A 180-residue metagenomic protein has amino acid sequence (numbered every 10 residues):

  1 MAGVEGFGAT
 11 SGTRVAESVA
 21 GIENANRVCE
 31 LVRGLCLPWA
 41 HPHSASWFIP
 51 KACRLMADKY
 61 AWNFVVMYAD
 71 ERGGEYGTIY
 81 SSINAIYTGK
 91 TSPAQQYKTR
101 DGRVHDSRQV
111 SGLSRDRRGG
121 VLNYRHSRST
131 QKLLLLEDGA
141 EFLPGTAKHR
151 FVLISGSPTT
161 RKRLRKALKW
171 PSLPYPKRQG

Functional and structural regions predicted by a protein language model:
A2-F7: Short glycine-/small-residue motifs
G8-E141: Acyl-donor binding region in acyl/amide transferases
T146-F151: Short hydrophobic/aromatic beta-strand or adjacent loop that forms the aromatic wall/cage of a ligand/substrate-binding
V152-S157: Short beta-strand-to-coil "C-cap" segments at the C-terminal boundary of structured domains/repeats, marking
L164-G180: Short, cationic low-complexity segments
